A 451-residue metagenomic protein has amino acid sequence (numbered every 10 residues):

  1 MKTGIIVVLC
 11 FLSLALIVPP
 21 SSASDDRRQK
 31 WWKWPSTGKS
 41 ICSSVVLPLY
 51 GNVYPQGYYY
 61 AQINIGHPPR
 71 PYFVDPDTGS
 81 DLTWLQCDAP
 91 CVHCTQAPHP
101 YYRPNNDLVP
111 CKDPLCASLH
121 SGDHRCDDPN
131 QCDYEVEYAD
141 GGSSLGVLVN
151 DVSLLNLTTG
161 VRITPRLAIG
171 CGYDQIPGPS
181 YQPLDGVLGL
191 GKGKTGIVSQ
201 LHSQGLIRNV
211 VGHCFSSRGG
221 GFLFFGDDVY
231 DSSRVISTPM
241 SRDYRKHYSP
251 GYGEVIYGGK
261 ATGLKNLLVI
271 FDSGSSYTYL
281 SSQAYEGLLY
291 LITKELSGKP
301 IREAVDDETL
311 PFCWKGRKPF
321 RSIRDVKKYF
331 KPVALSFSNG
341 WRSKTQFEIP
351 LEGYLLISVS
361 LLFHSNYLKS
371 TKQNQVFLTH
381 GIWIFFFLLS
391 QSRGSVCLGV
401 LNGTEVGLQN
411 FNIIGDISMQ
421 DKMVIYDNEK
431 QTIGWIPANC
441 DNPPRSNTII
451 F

Functional and structural regions predicted by a protein language model:
K2-R28, W34, P55, I65-P68 (+14 more regions): Aspartic protease catalytic domain
G38, S43-L47, Y54-L167, C171-S180 (+1 more regions): Signature of the N-terminal lobe/flap region of pepsin-like aspartyl proteases
C87-A89, Q182, L201-S203, F225-D228 (+5 more regions): Short coil/turn segments at secondary-structure boundaries
P90-A117, H202, N209, V235-M240 (+1 more regions): Cytochrome P450 catalytic domain signature, combining two hallmark sequence patches
G146-N150, L184, L264-K265, Y329: Short, solvent-exposed loop/turn segments enriched in Ser/Thr/Gly
G189: C-terminal reverse transcriptase regions that engage the nucleic-acid substrate
K192, I207-G226: Extended, H/D-rich, highly charged conserved domains that either
F222-L267, Q391-V396: Flexible, small-/acidic-enriched active-site or ligand-binding loops
